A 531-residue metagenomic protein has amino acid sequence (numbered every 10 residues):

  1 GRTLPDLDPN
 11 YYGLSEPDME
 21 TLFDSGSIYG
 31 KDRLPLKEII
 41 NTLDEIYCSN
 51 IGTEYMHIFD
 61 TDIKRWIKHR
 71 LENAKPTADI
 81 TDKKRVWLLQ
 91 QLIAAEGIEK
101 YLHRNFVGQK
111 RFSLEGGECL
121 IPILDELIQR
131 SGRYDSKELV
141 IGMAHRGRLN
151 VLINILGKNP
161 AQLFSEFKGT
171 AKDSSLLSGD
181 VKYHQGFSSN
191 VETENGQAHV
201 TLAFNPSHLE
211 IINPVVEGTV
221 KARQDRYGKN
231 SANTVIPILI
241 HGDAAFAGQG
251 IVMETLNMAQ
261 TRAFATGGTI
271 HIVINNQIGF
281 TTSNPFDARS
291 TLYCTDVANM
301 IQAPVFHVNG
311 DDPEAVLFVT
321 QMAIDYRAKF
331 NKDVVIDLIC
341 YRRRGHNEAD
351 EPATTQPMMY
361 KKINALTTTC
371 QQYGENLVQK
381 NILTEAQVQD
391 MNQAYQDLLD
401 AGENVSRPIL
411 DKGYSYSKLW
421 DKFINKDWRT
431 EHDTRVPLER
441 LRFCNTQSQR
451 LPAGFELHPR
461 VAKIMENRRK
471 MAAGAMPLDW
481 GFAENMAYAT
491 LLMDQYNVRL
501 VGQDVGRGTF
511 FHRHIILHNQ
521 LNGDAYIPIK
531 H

Functional and structural regions predicted by a protein language model:
G1, L127, S131-V151, P237-I240 (+3 more regions): Amphipathic alpha-helical packing elements
G1-L120, S136: Extended, charge-enriched "interface" segments that sit outside catalytic cores
G1-T21, N159, K329, D333-E385 (+1 more regions): Glycine/aspartate-rich loop-and-adjacent alpha/beta segment that forms the canonical ThDP
L102-A161, R469, L478-L492, N497 (+1 more regions): Active-site pocket-lining segments that scaffold enzyme catalytic pockets across diverse folds
K137-Q302, F306, F510-R513, L517-H531: Cofactor-binding active-site loop characterized by glycine-rich and histidine/acidic residues
T281-T291, N299-V335, I339-G345: Conserved phosphate-handling catalytic cores of large alpha/beta enzymes
Y293-F318, L366-A386: Conserved thiamine diphosphate
K380, T384-V498: Hard-cation-handling environments
